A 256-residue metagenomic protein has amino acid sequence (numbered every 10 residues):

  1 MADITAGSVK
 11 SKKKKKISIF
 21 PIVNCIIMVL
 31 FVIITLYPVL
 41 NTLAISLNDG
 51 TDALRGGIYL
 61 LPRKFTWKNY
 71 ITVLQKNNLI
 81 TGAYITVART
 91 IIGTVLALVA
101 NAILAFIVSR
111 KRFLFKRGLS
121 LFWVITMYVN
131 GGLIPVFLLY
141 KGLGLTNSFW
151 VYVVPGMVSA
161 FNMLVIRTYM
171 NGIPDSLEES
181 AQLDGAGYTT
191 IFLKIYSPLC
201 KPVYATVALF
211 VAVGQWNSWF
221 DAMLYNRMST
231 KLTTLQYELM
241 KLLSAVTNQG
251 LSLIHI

Functional and structural regions predicted by a protein language model:
A2-I254: A hydrophobic, multi-pass inner-membrane permease signature
